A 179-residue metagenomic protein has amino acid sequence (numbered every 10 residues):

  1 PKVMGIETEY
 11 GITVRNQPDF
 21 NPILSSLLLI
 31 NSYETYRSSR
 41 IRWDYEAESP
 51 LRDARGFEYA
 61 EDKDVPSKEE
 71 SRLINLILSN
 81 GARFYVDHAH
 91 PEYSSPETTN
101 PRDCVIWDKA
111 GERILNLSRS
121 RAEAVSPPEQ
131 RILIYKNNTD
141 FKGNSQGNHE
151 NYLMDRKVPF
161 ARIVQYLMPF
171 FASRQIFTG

Functional and structural regions predicted by a protein language model:
P1-Y135, N144, V164-G179: Terminal catalytic/cofactor-binding subdomain
R15, D155-K157: Short coil/turn motifs at secondary-structure junctions
N138-D155: Histidine-centered divalent-metal-coordination microenvironment in nucleic-acid enzymes
P159-A161: A short alpha->loop->secondary-structure connector
